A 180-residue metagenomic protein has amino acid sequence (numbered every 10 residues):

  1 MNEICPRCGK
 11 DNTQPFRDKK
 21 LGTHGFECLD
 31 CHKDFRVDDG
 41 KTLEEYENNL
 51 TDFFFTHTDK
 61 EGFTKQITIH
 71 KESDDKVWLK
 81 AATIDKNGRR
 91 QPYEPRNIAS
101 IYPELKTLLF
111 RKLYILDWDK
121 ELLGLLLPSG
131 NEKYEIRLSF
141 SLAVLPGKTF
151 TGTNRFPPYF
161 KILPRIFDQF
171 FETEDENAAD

Functional and structural regions predicted by a protein language model:
N2-E3, G25: Residues immediately within or flanking Cys/His clusters that coordinate Zn2+ in small zinc-binding modules
C5-C8, C28-C31: Short cysteine-rich clusters marking metal-coordination/redox-active sites
D11, I101-L126: Charged, amphipathic alpha-helical segments
T13-Q14, R36: Short functional micro-motifs and their immediate structural scaffolds
F16-G25: Short linker/helix segments within small regulatory modules
H32-E44: Short metal-binding segments enriched for Cys and/or His
T42-F63, N97, D119-D180: Short, well-ordered, aromatic-rich surface patches in folded extracellular/luminal domains
I84-L109: Acidic, aromatic-enriched beta-alpha/helix-loop junctions
